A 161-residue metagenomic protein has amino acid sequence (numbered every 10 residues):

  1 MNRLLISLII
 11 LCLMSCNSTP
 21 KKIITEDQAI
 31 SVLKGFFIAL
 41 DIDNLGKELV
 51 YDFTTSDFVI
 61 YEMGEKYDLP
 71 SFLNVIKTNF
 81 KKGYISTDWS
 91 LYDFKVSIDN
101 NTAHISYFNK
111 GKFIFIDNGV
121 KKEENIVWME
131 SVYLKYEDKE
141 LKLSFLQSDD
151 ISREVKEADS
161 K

Functional and structural regions predicted by a protein language model:
L4-M14: Sec-dependent N-terminal signal peptides
C16-D52: Short, low-complexity N-terminal intrinsically disordered segments enriched in polar/charged residues
I23, D27-I30, N44, K66-P70 (+1 more regions): Soluble non-cytosolic domains of exported or imported proteins
F36, E48-V50, D57-F58, F72 (+2 more regions): Hydrophobic pocket/interface hotspot
S56-D68, K82-Y84: A short gly/proline-enriched turn/hairpin at secondary-structure junctions
G64-E65, Y107-G111, Q147: A mature extracytoplasmic/lumenal domain signature
I76-V120: Surface-exposed, charged secondary-structure patches
N125-K161: Short beta-strand edge/turn micro-motifs at domain boundaries
